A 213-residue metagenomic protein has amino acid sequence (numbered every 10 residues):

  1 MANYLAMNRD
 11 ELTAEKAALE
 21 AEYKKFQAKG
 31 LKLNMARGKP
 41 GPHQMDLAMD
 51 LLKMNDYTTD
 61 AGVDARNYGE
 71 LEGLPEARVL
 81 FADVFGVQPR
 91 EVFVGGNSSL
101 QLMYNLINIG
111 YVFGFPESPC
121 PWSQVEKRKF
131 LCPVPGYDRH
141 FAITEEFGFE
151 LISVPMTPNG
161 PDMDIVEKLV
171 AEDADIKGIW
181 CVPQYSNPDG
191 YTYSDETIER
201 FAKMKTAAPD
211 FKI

Functional and structural regions predicted by a protein language model:
A2-E72, E76, L80-D83: N-terminal "arm"/small-domain region of PLP-dependent enzymes with the aminotransferase-like
V63-K212: Conserved core of the PLP fold type I
